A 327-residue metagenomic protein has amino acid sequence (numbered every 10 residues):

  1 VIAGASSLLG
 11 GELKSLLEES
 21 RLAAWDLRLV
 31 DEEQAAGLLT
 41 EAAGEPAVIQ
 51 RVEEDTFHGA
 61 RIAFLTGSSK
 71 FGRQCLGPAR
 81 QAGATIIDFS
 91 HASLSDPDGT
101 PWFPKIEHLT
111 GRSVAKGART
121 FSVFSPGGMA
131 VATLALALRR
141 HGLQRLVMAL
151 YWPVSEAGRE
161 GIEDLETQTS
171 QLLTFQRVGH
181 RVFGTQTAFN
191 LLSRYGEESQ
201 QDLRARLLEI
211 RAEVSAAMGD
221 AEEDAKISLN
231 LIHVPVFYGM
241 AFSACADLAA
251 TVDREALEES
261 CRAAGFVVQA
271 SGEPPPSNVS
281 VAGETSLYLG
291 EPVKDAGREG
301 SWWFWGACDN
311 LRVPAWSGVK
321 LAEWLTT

Functional and structural regions predicted by a protein language model:
V1-T185, D224-K226, S277-V281, L287-Y288 (+3 more regions): N-terminal Rossmann-like NAD(P) cofactor-binding subdomain of oxidoreductases, focused on the glycine-rich
A63, S155-T327: Charged docking surfaces used in two-component/phosphorelay signaling
